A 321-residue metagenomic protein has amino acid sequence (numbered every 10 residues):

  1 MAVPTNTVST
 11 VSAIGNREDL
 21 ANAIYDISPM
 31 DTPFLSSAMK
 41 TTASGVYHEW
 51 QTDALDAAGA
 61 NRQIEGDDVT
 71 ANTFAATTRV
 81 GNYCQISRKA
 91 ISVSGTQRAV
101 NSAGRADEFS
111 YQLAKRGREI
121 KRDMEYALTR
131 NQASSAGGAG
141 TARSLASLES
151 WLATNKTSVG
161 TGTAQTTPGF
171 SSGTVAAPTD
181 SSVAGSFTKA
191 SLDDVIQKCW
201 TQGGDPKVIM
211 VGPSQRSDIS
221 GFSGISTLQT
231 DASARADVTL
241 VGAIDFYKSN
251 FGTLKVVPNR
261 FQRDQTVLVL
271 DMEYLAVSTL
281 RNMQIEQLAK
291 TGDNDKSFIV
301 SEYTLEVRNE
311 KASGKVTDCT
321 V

Functional and structural regions predicted by a protein language model:
M1-V321: Flexible, glycine/threonine- and acidic-rich loop/arm segments that mediate assembly and lattice contacts in viral
